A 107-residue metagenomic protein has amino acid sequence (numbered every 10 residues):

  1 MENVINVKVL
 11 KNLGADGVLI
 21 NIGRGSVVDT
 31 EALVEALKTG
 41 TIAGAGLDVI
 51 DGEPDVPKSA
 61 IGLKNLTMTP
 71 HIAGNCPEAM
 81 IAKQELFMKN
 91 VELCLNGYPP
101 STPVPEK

Functional and structural regions predicted by a protein language model:
M1-L19, T30: Rossmann-fold NAD(P) dinucleotide-binding segment
D16-K107: Rossmann-like dinucleotide-binding domain for NAD(H)/NADP(H)
